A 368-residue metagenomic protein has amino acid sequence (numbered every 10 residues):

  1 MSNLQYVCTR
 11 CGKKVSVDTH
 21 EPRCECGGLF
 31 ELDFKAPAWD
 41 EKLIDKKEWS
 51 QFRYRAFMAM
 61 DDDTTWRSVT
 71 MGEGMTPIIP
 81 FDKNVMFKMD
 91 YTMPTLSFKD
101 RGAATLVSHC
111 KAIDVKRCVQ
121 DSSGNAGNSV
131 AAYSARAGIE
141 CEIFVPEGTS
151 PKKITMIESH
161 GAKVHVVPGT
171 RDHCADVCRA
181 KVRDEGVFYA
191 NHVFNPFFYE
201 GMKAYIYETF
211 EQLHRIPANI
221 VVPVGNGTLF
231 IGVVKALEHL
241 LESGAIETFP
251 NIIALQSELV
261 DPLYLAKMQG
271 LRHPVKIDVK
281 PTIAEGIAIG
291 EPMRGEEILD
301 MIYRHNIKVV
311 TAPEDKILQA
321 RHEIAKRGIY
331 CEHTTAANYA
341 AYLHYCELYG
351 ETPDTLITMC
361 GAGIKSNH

Functional and structural regions predicted by a protein language model:
M1-H368: PLP-dependent amino-acid enzyme catalytic core
